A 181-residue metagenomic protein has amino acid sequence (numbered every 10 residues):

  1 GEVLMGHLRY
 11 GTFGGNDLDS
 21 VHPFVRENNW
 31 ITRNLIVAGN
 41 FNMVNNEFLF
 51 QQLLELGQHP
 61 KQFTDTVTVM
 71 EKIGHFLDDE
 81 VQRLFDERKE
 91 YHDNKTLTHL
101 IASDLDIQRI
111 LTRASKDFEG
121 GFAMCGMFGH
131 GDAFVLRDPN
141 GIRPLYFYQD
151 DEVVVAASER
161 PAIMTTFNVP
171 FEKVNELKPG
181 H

Functional and structural regions predicted by a protein language model:
G1-P179: Conserved short alpha-helical segments that host acidic/polar catalytic motifs at enzyme active sites
